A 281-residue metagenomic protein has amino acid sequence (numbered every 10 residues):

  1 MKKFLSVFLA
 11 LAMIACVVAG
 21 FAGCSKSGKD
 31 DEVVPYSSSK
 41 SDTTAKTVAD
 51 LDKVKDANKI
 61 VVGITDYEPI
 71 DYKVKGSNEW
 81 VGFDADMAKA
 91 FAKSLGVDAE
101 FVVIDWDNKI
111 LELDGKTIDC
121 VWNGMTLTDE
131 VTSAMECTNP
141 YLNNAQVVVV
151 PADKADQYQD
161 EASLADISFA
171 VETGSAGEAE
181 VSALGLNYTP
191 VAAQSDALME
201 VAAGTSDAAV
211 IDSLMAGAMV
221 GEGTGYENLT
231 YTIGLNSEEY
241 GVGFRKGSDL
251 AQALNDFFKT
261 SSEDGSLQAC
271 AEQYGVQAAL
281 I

Functional and structural regions predicted by a protein language model:
A19-V33: Bacterial lipoprotein signal-peptidase II cleavage site
D31-G124: Extracytoplasmic small-molecule ligand-binding "clamshell" domains of the periplasmic binding protein/Venus flytrap
E32-S41, A45, A85-S94, A152 (+2 more regions): Extended ligand-binding regions for polar small-molecule ligands
K59-I64, D160-G174: Short loop->beta-strand "edge-of-pocket" segments that line small-molecule binding or catalytic clefts across diverse
K89, K93, D98-S163, E227-N228 (+1 more regions): Acidic, polar ligand-binding/catalytic clefts
E100-E112, D156, T173-A176, T189-A203: Short helix-initiation/N-cap motifs at beta->coil->alpha
N108, M125-S133, E180, A202 (+1 more regions): A ligand-binding cleft/hinge motif common to bilobed small-molecule-binding domains
N143-V150, S213, G217-K259, Q277-I281: Periplasmic-binding protein-like
